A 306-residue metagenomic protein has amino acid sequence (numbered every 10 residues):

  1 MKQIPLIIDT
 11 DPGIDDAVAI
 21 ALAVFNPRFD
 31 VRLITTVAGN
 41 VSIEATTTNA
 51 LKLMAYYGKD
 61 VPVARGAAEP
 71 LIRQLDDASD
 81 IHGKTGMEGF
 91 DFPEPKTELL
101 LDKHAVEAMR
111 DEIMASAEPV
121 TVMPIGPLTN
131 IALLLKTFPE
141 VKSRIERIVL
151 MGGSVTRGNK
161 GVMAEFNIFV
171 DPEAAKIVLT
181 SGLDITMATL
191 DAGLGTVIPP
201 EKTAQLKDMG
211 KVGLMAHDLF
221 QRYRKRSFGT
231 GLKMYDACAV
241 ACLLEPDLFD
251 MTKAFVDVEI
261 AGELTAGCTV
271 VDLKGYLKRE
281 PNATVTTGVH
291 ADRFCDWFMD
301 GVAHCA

Functional and structural regions predicted by a protein language model:
K2-Q3, A23, D30, F169-D171 (+1 more regions): Conformational coupling and interaction surfaces
K2-T10, I14-K52, T85, D91-G195 (+1 more regions): Active-site histidine-anchored catalytic micro-motif
I4, T47-A115, P281-R293, M299-A303: Metal-dependent C-N hydrolase catalytic cores
V18-I20, A45-T46, Q74-D76, T269-V271 (+1 more regions): Short, glycine/acidic-enriched capping/hinge loops at junctions between secondary-structure elements
T36-G39, G66-A68, A261: Acidic/polar N-terminal loop/beta-strand segments that form early-domain functional surfaces
M54-Y56, M87, S154-T156, F166 (+3 more regions): Short, intrinsically disordered/low-complexity patches at protein termini and at juxtamembrane boundaries
A55-K59, A68, M114-E118, K136-E140 (+6 more regions): Generic secondary-structure signature for well-ordered alpha-helical cores
V63, V178, V240: A residue-level signal for conserved active-site and pocket-lining positions in enzyme catalytic cores
